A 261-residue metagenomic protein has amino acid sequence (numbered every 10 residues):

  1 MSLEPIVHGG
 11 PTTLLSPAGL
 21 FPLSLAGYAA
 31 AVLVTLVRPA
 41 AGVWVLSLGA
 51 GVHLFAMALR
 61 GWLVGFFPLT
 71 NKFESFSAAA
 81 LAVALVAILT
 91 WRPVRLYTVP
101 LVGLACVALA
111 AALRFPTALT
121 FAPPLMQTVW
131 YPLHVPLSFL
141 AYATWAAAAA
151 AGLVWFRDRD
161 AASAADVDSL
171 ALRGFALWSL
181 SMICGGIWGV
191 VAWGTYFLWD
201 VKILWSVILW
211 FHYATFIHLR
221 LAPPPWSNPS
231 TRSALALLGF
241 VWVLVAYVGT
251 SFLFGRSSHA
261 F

Functional and structural regions predicted by a protein language model:
M1-F261: Polytopic transmembrane helical bundles with strong interfacial aromatic enrichment
